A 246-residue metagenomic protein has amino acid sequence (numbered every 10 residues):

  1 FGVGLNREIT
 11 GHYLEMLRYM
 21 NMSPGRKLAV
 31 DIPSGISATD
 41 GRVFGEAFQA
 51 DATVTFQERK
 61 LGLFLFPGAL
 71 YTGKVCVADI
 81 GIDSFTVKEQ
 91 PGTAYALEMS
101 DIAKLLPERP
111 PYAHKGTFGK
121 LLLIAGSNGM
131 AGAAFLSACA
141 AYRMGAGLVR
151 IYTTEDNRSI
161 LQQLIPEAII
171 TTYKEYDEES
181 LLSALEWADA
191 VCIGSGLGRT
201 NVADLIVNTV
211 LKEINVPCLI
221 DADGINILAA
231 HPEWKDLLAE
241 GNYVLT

Functional and structural regions predicted by a protein language model:
F1-G92: Internal gly/pro-rich beta-alpha loop/helix module that stabilizes soluble enzyme cofactors or their anionic handles
L63-A222, N226-T246: Small-residue (G/A/S/T)-rich helix-start motifs and N-terminal tracts that mark the onset
